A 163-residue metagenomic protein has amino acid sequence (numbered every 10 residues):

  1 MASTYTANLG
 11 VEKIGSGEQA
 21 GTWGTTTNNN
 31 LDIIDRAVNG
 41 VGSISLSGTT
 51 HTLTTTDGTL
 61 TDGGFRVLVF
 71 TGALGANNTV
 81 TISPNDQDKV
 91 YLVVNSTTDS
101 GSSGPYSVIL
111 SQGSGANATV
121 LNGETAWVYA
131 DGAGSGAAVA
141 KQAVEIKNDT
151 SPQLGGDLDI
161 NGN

Functional and structural regions predicted by a protein language model:
A2-L9, I14-P105, D159: Exposed extracellular interaction/assembly regions and N-terminal maturation sites
T22-N29, N122-G132: Extracellular disulfide-bonded cysteine-rich modules/repeats
L31-G40, S100-S111, G115, W127-A143: Short, surface-exposed terminal/edge motifs of secreted or surface/virion proteins that either
S47, L74-A76, Q112, N122 (+2 more regions): Residues that act as N-cap/strand-start positions at coil-to-secondary-structure junctions
S47-T49, A143-N163: Register-specific beta-strand positions within repetitive beta-rich fiber domains
N78-T81, A116-V120, A126, V144-E145 (+1 more regions): Parallel beta-helix/beta-solenoid repeats that form elongated, surface-exposed shafts/blades used for receptor binding
L92-T97, L110-V120: Proteolytic-maturation and junctional protease-sensitive modules
S96, G113, G123, D131 (+1 more regions): Surface loops and adjacent helix of pleckstrin homology
